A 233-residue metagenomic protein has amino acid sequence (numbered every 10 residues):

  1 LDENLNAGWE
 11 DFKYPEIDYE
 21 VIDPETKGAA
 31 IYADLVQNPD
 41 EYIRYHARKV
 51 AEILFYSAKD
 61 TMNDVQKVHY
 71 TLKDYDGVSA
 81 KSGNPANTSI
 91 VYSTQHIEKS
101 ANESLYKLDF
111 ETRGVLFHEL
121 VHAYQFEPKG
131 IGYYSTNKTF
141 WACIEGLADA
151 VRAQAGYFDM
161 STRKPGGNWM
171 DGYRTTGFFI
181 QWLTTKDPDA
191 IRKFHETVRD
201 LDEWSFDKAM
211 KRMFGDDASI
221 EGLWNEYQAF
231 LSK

Functional and structural regions predicted by a protein language model:
L1-D18, K233: N-terminal low-structure segments adjacent to metalloprotease catalytic domains across cellular compartments
A7, T176, L183-K233: Pan-zinc metallopeptidase signature
D11-K13, T61-D64, K81-A86, A142 (+1 more regions): Extracellular/periplasmic catalytic domains that process cell-envelope and extracellular macromolecules
D23, K27-Y92: Auxiliary, metal-adjacent structural segments of Zn-dependent hydrolase domains
H46, S135-G177: Post-HExxH zinc-binding segment in Zn-dependent metallohydrolases
H96-L116, I131-F140: Short pre-active-site segment immediately N-terminal to the catalytic Zn-binding motif
G114-E127, E145-D149: Active-site recognition of the HExxH zinc-binding catalytic motif
Q154-D171, W182-D200: Short helix/loop segments within enzyme catalytic domains that coordinate or immediately flank catalytic cofactors
